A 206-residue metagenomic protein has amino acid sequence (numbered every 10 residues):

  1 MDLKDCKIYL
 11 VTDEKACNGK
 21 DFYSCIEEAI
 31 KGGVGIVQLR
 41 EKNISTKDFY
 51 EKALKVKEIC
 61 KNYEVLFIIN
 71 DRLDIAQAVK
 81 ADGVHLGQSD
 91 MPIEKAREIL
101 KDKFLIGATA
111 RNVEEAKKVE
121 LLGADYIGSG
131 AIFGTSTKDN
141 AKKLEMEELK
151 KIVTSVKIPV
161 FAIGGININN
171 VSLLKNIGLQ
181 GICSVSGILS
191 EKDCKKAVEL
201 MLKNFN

Functional and structural regions predicted by a protein language model:
M1-M91, R97-Y126, K151, K157-I158 (+3 more regions): Conserved N-terminal beta1-alpha1 strand-loop-helix module at the mouth
D74, E147, C183: Active-site phosphate/pyrophosphate-handling residues
A76, F133-D139: A short acidic, helix-capping loop that chelates divalent metal ions and anchors anionic groups
M91-P92, T135: A short, polar/charged loop-to-alpha-helix boundary motif
K138-K150: Substrate-recognition "cap/lid" segment bordering the active-site pocket of phosphatases
I163, V185: Short hydrophobic "strand-cap" motifs at the C-terminus of beta-strands
I177, G181: C-terminal binding/interaction regions
